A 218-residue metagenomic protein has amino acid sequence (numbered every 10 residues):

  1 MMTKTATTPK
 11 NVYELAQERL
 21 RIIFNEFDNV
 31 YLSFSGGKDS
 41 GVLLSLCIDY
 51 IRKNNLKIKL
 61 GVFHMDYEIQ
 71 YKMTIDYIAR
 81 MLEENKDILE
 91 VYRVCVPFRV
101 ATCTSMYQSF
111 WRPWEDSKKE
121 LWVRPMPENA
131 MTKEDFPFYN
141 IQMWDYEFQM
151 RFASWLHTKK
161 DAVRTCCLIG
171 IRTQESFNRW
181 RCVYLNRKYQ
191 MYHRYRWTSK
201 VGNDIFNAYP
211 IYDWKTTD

Functional and structural regions predicted by a protein language model:
M1-S33, K38-D218: Nucleotide-activated chemistry modules centered on ATP-dependent adenylation/adenylyltransferase
